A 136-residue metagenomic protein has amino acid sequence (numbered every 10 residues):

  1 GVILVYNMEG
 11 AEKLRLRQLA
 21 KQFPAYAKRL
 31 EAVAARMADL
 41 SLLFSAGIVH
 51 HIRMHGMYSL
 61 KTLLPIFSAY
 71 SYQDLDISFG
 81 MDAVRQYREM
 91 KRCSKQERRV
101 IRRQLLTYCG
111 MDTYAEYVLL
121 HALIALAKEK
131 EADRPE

Functional and structural regions predicted by a protein language model:
G1-V84, R88: Conserved DEDDh/DEDDy metal-dependent 3′-5′ exonuclease domain
L63-P135: Acidic, Mg2+-coordinating catalytic module of metal-dependent nucleases/exonucleases that use a two-metal-ion mechanism
